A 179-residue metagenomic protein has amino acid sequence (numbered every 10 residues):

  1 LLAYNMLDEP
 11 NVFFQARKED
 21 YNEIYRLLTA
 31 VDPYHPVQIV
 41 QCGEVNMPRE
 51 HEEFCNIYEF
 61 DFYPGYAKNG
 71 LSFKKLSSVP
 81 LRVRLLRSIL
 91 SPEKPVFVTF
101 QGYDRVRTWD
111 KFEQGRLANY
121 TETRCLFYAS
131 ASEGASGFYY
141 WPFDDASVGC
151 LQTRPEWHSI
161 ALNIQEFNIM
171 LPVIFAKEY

Functional and structural regions predicted by a protein language model:
L1-Y179: Glycan-processing catalytic domains of CAZymes
